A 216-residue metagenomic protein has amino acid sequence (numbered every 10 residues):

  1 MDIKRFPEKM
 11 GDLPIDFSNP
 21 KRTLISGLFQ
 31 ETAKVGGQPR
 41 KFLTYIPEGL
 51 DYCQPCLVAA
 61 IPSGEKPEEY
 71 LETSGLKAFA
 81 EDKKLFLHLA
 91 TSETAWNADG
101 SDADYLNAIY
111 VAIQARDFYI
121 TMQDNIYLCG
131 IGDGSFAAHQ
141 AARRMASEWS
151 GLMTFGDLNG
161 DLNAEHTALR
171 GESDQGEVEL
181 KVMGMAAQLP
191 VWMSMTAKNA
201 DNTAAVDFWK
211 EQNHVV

Functional and structural regions predicted by a protein language model:
M1-C56, C129-R144, D161, E165-Q175 (+2 more regions): A domain-start/cap signature at the N-terminus of enzymes
I46-Y52, L76-A80, A115-T121, E177-M185: Surface-exposed acidic, glycine-flexible loop patches that form ligand/cofactor-binding and adhesion interfaces
E48-C53, A98-F136, R143-E148: Gly/Ser-rich "nucleophile elbow"/oxyanion-hole loop immediately N-terminal to the catalytic nucleophile in hydrolases
Y52-L57, D82-L87, M122-I126, A146-L152 (+1 more regions): Loop/turn elements at helix/coil->beta-strand transitions in domains of secreted/extracellular proteins
C56, P62-Y110: Active-site machinery of serine-nucleophile hydrolases
V58-G64, G156, M195: The conserved beta1-alpha1 loop
P67-E69, A95-D99, F136-H139, D161-A164 (+1 more regions): Extracytoplasmic/secreted cell-surface and envelope-processing proteins
G151, G156-V216: The feature captures the conserved acid-bearing segment of alpha/beta-hydrolase catalytic domains
